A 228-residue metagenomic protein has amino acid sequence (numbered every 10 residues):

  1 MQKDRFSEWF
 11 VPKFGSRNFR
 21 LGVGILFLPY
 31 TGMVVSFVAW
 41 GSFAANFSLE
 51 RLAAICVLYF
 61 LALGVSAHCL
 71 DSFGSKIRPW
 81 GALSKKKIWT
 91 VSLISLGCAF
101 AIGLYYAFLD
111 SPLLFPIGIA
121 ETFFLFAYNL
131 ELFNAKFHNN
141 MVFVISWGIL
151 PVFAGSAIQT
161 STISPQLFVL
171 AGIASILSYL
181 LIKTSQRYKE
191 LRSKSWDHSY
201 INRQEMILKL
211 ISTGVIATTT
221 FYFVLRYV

Functional and structural regions predicted by a protein language model:
M1-V23: Short, Lys/Arg-rich, polar N-terminal cytosolic tail immediately upstream of the first transmembrane signal-anchor
R20-L26, Y30-F47, L130-T162: Long, highly hydrophobic alpha-helical transmembrane signal-anchor segments
R20-V23, P29-A39, L52, V57 (+2 more regions): Multi-pass membrane catalytic core of lipid/isoprenoid biosynthesis enzymes
S36-V57, A99-I117, P151-L170, F221-V228: Helix-coil boundary and interhelical linker segments in multi-pass alpha-helical membrane proteins
F60-A67, A120-N129, I149-P151, A171-I182: Alpha-helical transmembrane segments and their membrane-interface exit regions
S66-G81, F123-F137, I182-L191: C-terminal ends of transmembrane helices
K87-Q159: Intramembrane alpha-helical segments
S175-V228: C-terminal transmembrane helix-loop-helix hairpin of multi-pass membrane proteins
